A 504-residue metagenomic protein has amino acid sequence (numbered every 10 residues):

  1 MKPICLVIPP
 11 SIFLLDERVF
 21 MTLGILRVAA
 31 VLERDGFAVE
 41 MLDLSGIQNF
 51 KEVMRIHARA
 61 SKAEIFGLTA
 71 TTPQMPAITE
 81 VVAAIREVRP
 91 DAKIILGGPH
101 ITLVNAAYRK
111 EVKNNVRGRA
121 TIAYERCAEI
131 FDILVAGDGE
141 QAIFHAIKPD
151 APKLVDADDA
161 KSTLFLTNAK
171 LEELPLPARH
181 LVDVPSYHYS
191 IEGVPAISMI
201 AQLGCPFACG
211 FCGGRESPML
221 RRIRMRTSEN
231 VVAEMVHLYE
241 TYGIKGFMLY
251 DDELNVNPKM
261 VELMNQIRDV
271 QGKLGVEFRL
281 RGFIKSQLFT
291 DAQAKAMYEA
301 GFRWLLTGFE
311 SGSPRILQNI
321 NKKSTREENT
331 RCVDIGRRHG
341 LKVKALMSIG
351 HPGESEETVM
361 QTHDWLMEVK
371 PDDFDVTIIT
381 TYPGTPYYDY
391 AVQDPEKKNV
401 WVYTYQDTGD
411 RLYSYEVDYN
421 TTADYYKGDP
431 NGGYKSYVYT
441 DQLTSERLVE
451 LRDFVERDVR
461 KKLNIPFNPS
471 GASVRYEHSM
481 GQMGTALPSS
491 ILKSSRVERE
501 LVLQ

Functional and structural regions predicted by a protein language model:
M1-M235, T241-G243: Acidic, low-complexity intrinsically disordered segments
K2, F37, A92, V276-F278 (+2 more regions): A structural micro-motif
K2-L6, A38, A58-E64, D91 (+4 more regions): Radical SAM enzyme core and accessory elements
L14-L15, I101-A107, P258-K259, R315 (+4 more regions): Flexible glycine/acidic-rich beta-alpha junction loops that bind and position SAM and/or redox cofactors in anaerobic
A30, A38-F50, I56-S61, P76-A92 (+5 more regions): Internal alpha/beta domain cores that form substrate/cofactor-binding pockets in large enzymes and binding proteins
H57-R59, E111-R117, R126, Q266 (+3 more regions): Short, hinge-like loop/turn segments at secondary-structure boundaries
L176-K344, I349, M360, D364: Radical SAM [4Fe-4S] cluster-binding motif and immediate context
